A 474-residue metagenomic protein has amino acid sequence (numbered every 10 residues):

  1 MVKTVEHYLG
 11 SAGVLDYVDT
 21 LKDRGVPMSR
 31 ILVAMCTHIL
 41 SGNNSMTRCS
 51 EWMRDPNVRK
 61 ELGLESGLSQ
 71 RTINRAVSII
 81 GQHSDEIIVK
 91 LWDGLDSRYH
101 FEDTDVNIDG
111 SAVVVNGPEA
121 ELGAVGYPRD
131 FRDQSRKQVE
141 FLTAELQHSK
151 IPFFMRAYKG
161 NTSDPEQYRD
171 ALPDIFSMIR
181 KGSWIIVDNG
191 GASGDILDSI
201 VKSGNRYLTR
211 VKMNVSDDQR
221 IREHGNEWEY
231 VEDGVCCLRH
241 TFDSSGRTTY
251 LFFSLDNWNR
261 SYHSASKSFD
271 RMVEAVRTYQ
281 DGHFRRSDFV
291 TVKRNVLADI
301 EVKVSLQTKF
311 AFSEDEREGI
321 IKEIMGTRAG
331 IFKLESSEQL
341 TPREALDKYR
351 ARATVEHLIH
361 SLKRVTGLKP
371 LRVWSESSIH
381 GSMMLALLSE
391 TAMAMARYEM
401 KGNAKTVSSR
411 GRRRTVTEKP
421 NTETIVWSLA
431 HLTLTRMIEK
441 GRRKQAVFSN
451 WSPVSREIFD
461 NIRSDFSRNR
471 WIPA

Functional and structural regions predicted by a protein language model:
M1-E119, L142-N161, R169, M325 (+1 more regions): Dynamic "connector" segments at or just before major functional cores
D19-L32, R132-Q134, I324, V373-M383: Structural motif
G42, Q134-H148, N161-F176, V355-I359: Structured alpha-helical segments in the cores of large, soluble enzyme domains
W52-N57, H148-P152, M178-R180, V215 (+3 more regions): Short acidic (Asp/Glu) and glycine-rich catalytic loops that position anionic groups and cofactors
K137, L146, F154-A157, S203-K348 (+1 more regions): An anionic, glycine-rich sequence signature occurring as long contiguous blocks
R156-A157, T162-P173, S177-M178, W184 (+2 more regions): Catalytic or ion-translocation cores adjacent to nucleophile or general acid/base/metal-coordination motifs in diverse
A345-R372: Short amphipathic alpha-helical "interface-anchor" segments enriched in bulky aromatics
S389, M393-A430: Conserved nucleotidyltransferase catalytic core and NTase-mimicking acidic/glycine-rich helix/loop elements in nucleic
